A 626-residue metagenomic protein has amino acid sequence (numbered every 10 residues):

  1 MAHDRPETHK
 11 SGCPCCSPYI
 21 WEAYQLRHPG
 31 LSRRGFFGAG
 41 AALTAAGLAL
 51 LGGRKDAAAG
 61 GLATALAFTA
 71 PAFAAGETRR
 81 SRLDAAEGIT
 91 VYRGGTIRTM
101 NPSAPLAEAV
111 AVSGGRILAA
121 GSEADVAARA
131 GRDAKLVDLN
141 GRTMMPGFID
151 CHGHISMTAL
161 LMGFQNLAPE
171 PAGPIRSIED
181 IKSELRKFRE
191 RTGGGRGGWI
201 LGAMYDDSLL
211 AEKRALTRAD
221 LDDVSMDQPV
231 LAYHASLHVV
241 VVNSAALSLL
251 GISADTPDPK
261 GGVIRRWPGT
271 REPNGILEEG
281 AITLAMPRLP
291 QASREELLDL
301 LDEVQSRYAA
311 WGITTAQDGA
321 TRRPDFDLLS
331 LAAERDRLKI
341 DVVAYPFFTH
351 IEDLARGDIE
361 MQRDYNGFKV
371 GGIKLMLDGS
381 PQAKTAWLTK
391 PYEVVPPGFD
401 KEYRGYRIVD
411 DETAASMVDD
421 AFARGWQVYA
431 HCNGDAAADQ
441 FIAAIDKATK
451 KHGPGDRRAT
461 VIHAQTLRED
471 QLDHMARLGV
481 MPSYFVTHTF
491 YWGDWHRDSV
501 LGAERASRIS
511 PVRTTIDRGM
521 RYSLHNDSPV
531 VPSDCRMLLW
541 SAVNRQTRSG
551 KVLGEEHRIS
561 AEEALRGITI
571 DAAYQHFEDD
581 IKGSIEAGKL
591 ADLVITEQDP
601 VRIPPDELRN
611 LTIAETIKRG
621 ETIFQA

Functional and structural regions predicted by a protein language model:
M1-G35: N-terminal secretory signal peptides
A23-T44, L51-G60: N-terminal secretory signal peptides and thylakoid transit peptides that target proteins across membranes
G30, L50-N101: C-terminal segment of N-terminal export signals and the immediately downstream linker at the start of the mature
R82-R93, R98, P102-R356, L375-A437 (+6 more regions): Divalent metal-binding segments
R335, M361-D364, A476: Acidic (Asp/Glu)-rich catalytic clusters
D341-K369, R458-A464, A503-D517: Phosphate/diphosphate-binding loops
F368-K384, V480-T489: Non-cysteine beta-strand/loop elements that form the S-adenosyl-L-methionine
V418-Y429, A436-A459, H463-A464, E469-D473 (+3 more regions): His/Asp/Glu-enriched, well-ordered alpha-helical/loop segment that forms or immediately abuts the divalent-metal
